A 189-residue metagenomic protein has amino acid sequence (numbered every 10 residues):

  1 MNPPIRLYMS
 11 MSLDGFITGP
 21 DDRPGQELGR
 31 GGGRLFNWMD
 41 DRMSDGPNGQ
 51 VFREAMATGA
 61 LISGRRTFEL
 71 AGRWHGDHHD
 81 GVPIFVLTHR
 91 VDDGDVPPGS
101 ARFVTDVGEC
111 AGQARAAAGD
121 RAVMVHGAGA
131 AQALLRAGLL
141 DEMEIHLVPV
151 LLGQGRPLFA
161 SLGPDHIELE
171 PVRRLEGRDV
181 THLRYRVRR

Functional and structural regions predicted by a protein language model:
M1-R189: Enzymes that bind and transform nitrogen-containing heteroaromatic metabolites
